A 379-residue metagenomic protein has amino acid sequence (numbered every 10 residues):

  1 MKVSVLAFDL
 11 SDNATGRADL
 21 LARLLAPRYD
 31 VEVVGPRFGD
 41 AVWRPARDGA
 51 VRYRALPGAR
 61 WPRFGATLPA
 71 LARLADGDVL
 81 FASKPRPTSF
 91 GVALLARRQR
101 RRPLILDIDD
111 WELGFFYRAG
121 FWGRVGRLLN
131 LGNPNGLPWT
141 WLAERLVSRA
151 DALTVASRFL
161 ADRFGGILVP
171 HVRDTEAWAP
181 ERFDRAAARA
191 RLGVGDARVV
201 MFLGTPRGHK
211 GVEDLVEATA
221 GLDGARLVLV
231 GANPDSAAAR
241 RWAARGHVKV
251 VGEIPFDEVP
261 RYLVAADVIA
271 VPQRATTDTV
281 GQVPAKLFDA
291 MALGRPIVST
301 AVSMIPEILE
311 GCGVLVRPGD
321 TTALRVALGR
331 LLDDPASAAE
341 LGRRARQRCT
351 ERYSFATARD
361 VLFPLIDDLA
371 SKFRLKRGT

Functional and structural regions predicted by a protein language model:
S4-L6, V194-K210, V216-A220, V228: Conserved donor-binding/catalytic core segment of Leloir-type glycosyltransferases
R37-G39, R173, L203, R226-A239 (+1 more regions): Glycosyltransferase donor-sugar binding loop
F159, V172: Carbohydrate-associated surface elements
R173-R191, G211, A239: Acidic anion/phosphate-binding donor-loop and adjacent secondary structure in glycosyltransferase catalytic cores
A190, S337-R352: A short, well-ordered alpha-helix in the C-terminal region of glycosyltransferases
K210, P255-Y262, D267-A292, S299-E307: Nucleotide-sugar-dependent
A237-L263: Nucleotide-activated donor-binding/catalytic signature segment of Leloir-type glycosyltransferases, i.e., the conserved
G311-T322, R330-A336: Conserved acidic donor-binding segment of nucleotide-sugar-dependent glycosyltransferases
